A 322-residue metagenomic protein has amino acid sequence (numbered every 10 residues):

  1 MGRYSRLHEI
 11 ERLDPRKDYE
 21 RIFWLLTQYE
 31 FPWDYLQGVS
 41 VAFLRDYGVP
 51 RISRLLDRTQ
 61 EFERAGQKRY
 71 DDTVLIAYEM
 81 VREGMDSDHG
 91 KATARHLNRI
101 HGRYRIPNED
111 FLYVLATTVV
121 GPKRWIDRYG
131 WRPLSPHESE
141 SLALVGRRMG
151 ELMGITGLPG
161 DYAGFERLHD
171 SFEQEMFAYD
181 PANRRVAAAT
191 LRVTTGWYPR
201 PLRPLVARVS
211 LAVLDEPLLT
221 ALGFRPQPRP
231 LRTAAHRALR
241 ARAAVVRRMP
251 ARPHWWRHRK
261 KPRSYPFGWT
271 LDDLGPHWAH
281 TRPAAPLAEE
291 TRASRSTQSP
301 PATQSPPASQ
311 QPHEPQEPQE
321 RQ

Functional and structural regions predicted by a protein language model:
M1-S299, Q319-Q322: Mature, function-bearing regions of proteins
T297-R321: Intrinsically disordered, low-complexity tandem-repeat regions enriched in Proline and Serine
